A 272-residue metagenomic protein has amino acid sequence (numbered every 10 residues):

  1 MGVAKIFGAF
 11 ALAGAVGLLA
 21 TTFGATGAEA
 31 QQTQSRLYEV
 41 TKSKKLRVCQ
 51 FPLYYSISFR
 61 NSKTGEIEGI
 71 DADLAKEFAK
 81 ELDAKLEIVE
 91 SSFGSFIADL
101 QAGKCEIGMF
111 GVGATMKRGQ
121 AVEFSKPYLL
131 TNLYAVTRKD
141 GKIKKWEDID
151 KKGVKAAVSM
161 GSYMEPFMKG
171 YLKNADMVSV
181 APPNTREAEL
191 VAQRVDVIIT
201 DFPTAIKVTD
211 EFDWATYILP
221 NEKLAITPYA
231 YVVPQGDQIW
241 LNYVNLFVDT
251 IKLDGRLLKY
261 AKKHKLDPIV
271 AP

Functional and structural regions predicted by a protein language model:
Q31-G111, K263: Extracytoplasmic small-molecule ligand-binding "clamshell" domains of the periplasmic binding protein/Venus flytrap
Q31-Q32, Y163-V178, T216-L219, D249-P272: Ligand-binding clefts/hinges and TM-proximal coupling segments of bilobed small-molecule sensing domains
K44-Q50, E147-G161, D176: Short loop->beta-strand "edge-of-pocket" segments that line small-molecule binding or catalytic clefts across diverse
L46-R47, D83-K85, Q101-F110, G153-K155 (+2 more regions): Alpha-to-beta junction loops
P52, L129-T137, F202, I206-D249 (+1 more regions): Periplasmic-binding protein-like
S58-S62, A75-D83, D150, M164-A181 (+3 more regions): Ligand-binding cleft/hinge of the Venus flytrap
A72, K76, K80, K85-D148 (+2 more regions): Acidic, polar ligand-binding/catalytic clefts
D73-E81, E147, S162, P228-P268: Extended ligand-binding regions for polar small-molecule ligands
